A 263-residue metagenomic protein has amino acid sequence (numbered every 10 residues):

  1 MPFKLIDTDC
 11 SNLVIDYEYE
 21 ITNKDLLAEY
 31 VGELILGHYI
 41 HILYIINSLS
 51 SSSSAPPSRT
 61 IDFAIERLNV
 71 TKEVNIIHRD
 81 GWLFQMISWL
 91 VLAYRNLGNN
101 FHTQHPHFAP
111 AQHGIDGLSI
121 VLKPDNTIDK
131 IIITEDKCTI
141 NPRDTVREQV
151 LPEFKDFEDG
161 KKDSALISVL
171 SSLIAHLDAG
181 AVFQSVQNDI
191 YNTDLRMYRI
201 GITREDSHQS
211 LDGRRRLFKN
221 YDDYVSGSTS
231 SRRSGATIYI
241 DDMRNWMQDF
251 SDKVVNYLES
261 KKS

Functional and structural regions predicted by a protein language model:
P2-W82, M86: Interdomain/boundary linker segments immediately adjacent to catalytic/signaling cores
F3-K4, T229-S263: Charge-rich, low-complexity intrinsically disordered segments
M86-R95: Amphipathic alpha-helical segments that form well-ordered structural scaffolds and often line/cohere around active
L92, G117-S119, I132-C138: Conserved catalytic cores of phosphodiester-cleaving nucleases, focusing on short active-site segments
Y94-H113: A short acidic/basic microdomain associated with nuclease active sites
K123-D129: Short, solvent-exposed loop/turn segments that connect beta-strands within catalytic domains and beta-strand-rich
D129-E153: Active-site ExK catalytic segment of metal-dependent nucleases
D144-R215: Acidic, metal/cofactor-coordinating or nucleic-acid-engaging core segments within structured domains
